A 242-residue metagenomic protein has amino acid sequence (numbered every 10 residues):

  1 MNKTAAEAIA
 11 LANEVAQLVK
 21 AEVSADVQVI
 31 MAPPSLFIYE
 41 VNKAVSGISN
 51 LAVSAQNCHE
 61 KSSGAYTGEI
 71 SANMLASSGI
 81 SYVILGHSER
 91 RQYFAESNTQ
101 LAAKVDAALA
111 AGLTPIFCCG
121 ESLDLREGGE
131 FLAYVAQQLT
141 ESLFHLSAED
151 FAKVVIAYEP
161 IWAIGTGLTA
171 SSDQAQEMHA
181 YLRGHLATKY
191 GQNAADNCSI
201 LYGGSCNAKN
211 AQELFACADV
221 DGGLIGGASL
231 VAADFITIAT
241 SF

Functional and structural regions predicted by a protein language model:
M1-A157, I161-F242: Active-site loop-to-helix "anion-binding N-cap" substructures in soluble metabolic enzymes
